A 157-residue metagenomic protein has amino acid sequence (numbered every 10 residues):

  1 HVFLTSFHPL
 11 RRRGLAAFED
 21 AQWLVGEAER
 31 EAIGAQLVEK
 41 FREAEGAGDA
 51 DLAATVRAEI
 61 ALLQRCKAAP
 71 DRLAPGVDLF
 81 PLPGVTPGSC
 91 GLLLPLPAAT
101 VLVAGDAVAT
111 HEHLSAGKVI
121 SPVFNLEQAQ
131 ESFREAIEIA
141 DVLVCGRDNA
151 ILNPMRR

Functional and structural regions predicted by a protein language model:
H1-V25: Active-site metal-binding motif and surrounding structural segment of the metallo-beta-lactamase
V2-L10, L82-S89, D148: Histidine-centered catalytic micro-motifs
R12-G14, G34-A35, H113-L114, N153-R156: Short glycine-/acidic-enriched loop or helix-start segments at secondary-structure transitions that form or flank
A16-D20, V38-K40, G117-V119, R157: Short, glycine/charged-enriched secondary-structure capping and boundary segments
Q22-E27, L102-G105: Short hydrophobic/aromatic-enriched beta-strand-loop microsegments
G26-P81, S121-D141: Metallo-beta-lactamase
T55, P81, S89-M155: Metallo-beta-lactamase
